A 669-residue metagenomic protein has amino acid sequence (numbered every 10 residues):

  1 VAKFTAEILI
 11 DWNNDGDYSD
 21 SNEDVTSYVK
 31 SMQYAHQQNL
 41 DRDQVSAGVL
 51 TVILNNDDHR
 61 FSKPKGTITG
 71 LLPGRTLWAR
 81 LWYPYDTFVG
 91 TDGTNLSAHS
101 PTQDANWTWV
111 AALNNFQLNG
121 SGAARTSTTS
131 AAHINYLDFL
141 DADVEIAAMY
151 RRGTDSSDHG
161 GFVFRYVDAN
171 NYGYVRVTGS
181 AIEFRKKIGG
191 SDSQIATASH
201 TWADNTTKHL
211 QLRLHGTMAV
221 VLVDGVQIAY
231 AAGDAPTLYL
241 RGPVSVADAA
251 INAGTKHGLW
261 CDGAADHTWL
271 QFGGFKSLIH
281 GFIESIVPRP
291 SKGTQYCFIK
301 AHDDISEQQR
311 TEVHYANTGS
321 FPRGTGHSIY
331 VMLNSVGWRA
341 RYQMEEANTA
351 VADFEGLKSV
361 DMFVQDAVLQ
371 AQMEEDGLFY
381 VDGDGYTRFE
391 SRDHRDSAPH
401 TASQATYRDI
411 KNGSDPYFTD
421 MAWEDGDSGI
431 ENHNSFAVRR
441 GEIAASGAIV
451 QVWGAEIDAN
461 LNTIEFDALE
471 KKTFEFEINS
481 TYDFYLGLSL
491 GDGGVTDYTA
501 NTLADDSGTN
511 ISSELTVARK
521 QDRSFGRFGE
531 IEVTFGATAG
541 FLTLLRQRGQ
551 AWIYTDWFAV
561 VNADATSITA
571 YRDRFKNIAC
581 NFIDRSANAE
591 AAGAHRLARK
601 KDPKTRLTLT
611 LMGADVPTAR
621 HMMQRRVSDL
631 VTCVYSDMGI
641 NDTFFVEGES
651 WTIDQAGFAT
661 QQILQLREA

Functional and structural regions predicted by a protein language model:
V1-Y83, F275-Q343, T473, S524-A565 (+2 more regions): Surface-exposed cap/loop segments at beta↔alpha junctions
F4, K276-Q309, E345-A445, A504-R546 (+3 more regions): Short beta-strand-centered interaction patches in the first periplasmic/extracellular domains of large envelope
N14-V25, T87-L113: Short, tryptophan-glycine- and acidic/Ser/Thr-enriched carbohydrate-recognition patches
P84-T87, A235-F275: Ligand-recognition surfaces built from glycine- and aromatic
F88, I146-A148, N205-V223: Short tryptophan-centered beta-strand motifs in secreted/extracellular beta-sheet-rich domains of glycan-recognition
A124-E183: Secretory/extracellular carbohydrate-interaction modules and structurally similar beta-sandwich "look-alikes"
I188-H209, F354: Short, aromatic/His-centered strand-loop micro-motif at the edge of beta-sheets
W423-V627: Charged, gly/pro-rich, cysteine-poor intrinsically disordered low-complexity regions
